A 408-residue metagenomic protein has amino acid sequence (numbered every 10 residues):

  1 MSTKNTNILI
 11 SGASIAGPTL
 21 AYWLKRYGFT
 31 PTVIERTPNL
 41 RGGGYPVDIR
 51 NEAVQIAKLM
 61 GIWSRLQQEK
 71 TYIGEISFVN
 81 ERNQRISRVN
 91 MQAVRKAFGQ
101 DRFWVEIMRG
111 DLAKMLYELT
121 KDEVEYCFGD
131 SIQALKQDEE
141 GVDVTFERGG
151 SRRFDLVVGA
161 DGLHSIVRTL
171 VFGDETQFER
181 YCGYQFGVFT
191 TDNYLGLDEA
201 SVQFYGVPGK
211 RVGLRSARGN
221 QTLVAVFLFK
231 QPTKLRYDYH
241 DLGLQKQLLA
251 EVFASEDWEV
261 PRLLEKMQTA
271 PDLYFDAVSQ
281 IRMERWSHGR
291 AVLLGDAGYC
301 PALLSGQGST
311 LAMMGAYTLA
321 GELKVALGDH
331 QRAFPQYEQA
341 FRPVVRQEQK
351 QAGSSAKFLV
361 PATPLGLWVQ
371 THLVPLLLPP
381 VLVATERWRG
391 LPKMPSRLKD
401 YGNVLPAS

Functional and structural regions predicted by a protein language model:
S2-I8, K25-Y27, R50-V188, P232-A250 (+2 more regions): Conserved N-terminal helical subregion
S2-T6, Q68, S287, L304-S305 (+1 more regions): C-terminal helical "tail/cap" subdomain of flavin- and related membrane-associated enzymes
N7, T30, T222: Residues at the starts of beta-strands that form the adenosine-phosphate
I10-R26, T30-T37, V158-G159, Q247-L249 (+1 more regions): Conserved mid-domain beta->alpha element of the FAD-binding
N39-Q55: Conserved N-terminal glycine-rich FAD pyrophosphate-binding loop of Rossmann-like flavoproteins
E179-G183, D198-S201, W258-F275: A short coil-to-beta-strand element that immediately follows conserved catalytic motifs
F189, S201-L235, F253-S255: Active-site substrate-recognition segment that forms the wall of the catalytic cavity or substrate channel
D238-D272, P343: Flavin-binding catalytic cores
